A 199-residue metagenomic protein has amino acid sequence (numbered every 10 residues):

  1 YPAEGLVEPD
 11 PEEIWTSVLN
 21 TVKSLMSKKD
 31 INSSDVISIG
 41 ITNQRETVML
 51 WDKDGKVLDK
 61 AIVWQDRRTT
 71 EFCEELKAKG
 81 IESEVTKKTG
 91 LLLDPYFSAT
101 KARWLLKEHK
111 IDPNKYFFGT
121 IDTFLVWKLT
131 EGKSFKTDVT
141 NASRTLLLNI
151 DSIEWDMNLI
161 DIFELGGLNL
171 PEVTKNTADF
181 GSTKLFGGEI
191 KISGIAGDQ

Functional and structural regions predicted by a protein language model:
Y1-D59, K87, N114-K115, K175 (+1 more regions): N-terminal glycine/serine-rich phosphate-binding loop of ATP-dependent small-molecule kinases, especially carbohydrate
P9, I37-N43, I62-Q65, T89-F97 (+4 more regions): Active-site nucleophile and cofactor-binding loops and adjacent substrate-binding regions of central metabolic enzymes
I31, I81, I111, E164-L168: Helix N-cap/coil-helix junction residues
W51-D54, L129-K133: Short acidic-glycine loop/turn motifs at beta-strand connectors
Q65-H109, L148-I162: Glycine-rich phosphate-binding loop plus the immediately following alpha-helix
K110-P113, L129: Rossmann-like NAD(P)H-binding beta-loop-alpha module
N141-Q199: ATP-dependent carbohydrate kinase catalytic cores
